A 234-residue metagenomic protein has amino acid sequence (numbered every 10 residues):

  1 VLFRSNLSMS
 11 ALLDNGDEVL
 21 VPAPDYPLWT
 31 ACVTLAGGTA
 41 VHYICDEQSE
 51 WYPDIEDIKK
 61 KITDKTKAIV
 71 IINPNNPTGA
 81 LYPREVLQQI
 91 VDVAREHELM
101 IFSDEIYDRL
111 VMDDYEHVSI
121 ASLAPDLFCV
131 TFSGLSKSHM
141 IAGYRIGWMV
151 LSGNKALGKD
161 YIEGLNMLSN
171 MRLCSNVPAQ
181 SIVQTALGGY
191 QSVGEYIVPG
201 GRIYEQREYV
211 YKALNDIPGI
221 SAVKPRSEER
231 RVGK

Functional and structural regions predicted by a protein language model:
V1-L2, G233: Short, small-residue-biased leader/transition segments that mark boundaries at the very start of proteins
F3-E18: Phosphate-binding glycine-rich loop
T34-V41: A short helix-loop-beta submotif of the ANL/AMP-binding
A36, E96-H97, L127: Helix C-cap/helix->beta junction micro-motif
V41, D46-D113: Active-site phosphate-binding strand-loop segment of PLP-dependent enzymes
S122-G201, Y211-A213: Conserved core segment of the aminotransferase class I/II
Q184, G200-Y211, S221-R231: Conserved glycine-rich beta-strand-loop-beta hairpin in the small C-terminal domain of fold type I
